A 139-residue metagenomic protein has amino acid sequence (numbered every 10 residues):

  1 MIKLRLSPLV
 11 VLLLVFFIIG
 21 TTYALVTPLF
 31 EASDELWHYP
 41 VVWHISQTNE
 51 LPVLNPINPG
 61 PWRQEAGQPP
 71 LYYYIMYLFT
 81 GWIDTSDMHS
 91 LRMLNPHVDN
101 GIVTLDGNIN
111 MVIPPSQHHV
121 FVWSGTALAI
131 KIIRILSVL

Functional and structural regions predicted by a protein language model:
M1-T21: Start-transfer (signal-anchor) and selected internal transmembrane alpha helices of multi-pass inner/ER membrane
P8, L12, P28-A32, P61-E65 (+1 more regions): Short, charged/polar micro-motifs that form catalytic or ligand-binding hotspots
L12-V15, I133, S137: Alpha-helical transmembrane segments of multi-pass integral membrane proteins
T21-W37, D84-L91: Helix-to-loop transition at the C-terminal end of transmembrane segments
W37, S137-L139: Short, flexible loop/turn elements at secondary-structure junctions
W37, V42-H44: Catalytic-loop region of hydrolases
H44-I135: Interfacial juxtamembrane loops and adjacent helix segments that form the catalytic/substrate-binding surfaces
